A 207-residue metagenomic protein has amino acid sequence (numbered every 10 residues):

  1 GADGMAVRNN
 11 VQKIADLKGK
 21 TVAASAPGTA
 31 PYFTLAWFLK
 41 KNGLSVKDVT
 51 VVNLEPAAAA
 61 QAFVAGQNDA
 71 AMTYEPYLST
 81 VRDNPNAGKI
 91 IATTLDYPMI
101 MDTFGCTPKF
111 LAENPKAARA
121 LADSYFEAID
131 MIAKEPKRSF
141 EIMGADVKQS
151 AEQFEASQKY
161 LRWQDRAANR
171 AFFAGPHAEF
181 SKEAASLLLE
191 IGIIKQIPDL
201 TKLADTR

Functional and structural regions predicted by a protein language model:
G1-S45, T50-N53, D69-P76, I90-A92 (+1 more regions): Short, glycine-/small- and polar/acidic-enriched structural segments that line small-molecule recognition paths
G19, D83, D205: Phosphate-coordinating loops and pocket residues in cytosolic domains that bind phosphorylated ligands
G19-T21, G43-S45, A62-V64, S124-Y125 (+1 more regions): A short, structure-level motif marking secondary-structure boundaries and short turns
A36, S79-R82, K182-L189: Predominant activation on well-ordered alpha-helical scaffold segments within soluble catalytic domains
V46, K89, A151, K195-Q196: Residue-level detector of short coil/turn "hinge" positions at structural boundaries
V52, A57-V147: Pocket-lining segment of extracytoplasmic ligand-binding domains
A112-K195: Secondary-structure end/capping motifs
I191-R207: Hinge/cleft segment of the Venus flytrap/periplasmic-binding protein
